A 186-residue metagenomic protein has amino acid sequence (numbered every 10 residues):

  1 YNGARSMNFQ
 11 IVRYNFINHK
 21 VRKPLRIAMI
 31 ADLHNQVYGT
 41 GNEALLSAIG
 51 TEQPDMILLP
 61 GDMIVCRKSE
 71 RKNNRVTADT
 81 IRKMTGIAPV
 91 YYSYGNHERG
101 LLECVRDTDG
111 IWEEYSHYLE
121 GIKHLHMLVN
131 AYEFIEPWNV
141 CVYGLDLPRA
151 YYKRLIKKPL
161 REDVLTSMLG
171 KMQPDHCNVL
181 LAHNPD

Functional and structural regions predicted by a protein language model:
Y1, I87-P89, G144: Glycine-centered flexibility motif
Y1-A28, H34-N35: Acidic, histidine-bearing metal-coordination/catalytic regions of metal-dependent phosphoesterases
G3, T40, S93-Y94, F134 (+1 more regions): Intrinsically disordered, low-complexity regions enriched in small/polar residues
N8, T40-G41, L160-D163: Short secondary-structure boundary/capping elements
V12, K23-R26, V90, W138-C141 (+1 more regions): A generic secondary-structure signal marking the coil-to-beta-strand transition
F16, T80, M84-G86, Y92 (+1 more regions): Short, composition-biased local secondary-structure segments
K20, L33-N35, E98-D186: Conserved catalytic scaffold of divalent metal-dependent phosphoesterases
R22-H126: Membrane-embedded segments
